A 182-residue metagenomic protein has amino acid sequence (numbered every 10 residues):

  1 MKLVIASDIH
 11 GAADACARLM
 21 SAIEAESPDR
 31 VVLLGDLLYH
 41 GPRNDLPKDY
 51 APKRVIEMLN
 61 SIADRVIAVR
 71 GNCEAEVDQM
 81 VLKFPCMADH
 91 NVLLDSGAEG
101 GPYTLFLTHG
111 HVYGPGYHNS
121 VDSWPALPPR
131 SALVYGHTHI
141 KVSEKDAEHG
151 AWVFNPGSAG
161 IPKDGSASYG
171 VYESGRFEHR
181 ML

Functional and structural regions predicted by a protein language model:
M1-L3, L93-F106, D146-V153, S174-E178: Beta-strand-turn-beta hairpins that frame and shape the catalytic cleft of phosphate-ester-processing enzymes
K2-S96: Core catalytic region of metal-dependent phosphoesterases/phosphodiesterases, especially metallo-beta-lactamase-like
I5-S7, V31-D36, V66-N72, F106-H109 (+2 more regions): Active-site neighborhood of phospho(di)ester-bond hydrolases with catalytic His/Asp-centered motifs
L34-L38, A63-D64, G97-T104, G136-V142 (+2 more regions): Short C-terminal domain-edge/linker segments immediately following a structured domain
P42-P52, V81-L127, G160-G165: Active-site-proximal segments of metal-dependent phosphoesterases and phosphodiesterases across multiple
S61-A63, A88, G100-P102, P128 (+2 more regions): Short, well-ordered coil/turn elements that cap or connect secondary structure elements
F84, H111-L182: Conserved beta-sheet core of the metallophosphoesterase superfamily
